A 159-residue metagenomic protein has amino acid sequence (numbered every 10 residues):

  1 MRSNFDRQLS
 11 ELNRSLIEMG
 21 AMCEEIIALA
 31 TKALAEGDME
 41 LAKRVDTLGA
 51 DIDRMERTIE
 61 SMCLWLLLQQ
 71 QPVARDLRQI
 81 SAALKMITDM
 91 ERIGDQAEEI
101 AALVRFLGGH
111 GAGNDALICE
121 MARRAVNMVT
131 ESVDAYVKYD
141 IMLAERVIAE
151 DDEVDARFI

Functional and structural regions predicted by a protein language model:
M1-I159: Cytosolic, long alpha-helical scaffolding segments
